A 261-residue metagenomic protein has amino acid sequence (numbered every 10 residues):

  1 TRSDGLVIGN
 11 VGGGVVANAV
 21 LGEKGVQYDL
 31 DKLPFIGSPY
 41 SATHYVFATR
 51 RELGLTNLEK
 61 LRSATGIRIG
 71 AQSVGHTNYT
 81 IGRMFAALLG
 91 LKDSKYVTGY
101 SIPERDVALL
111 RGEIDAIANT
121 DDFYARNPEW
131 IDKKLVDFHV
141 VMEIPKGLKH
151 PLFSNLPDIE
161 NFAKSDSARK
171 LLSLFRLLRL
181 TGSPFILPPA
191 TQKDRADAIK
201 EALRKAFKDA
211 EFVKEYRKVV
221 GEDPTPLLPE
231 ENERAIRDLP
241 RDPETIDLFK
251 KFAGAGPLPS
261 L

Functional and structural regions predicted by a protein language model:
T1-D4, M84-L88, P103-A118, D122-K134 (+1 more regions): Short helices/loops that flank or line small-molecule/ion binding pockets
T1-V7, V15, A19-R111, A163-K170 (+1 more regions): Hinge/capping helix and adjacent helix->loop/strand transition within the periplasmic-binding protein
D4-G12, G70, I114-D121, F138-V140: Paired acidic/hydrophobic, glycine-rich loop segments that form the ligand-binding mouth/hinge of periplasmic-binding
I8, H139, K214-Y216, L248-F249: Short, hydrophobic secondary-structure boundary micro-motifs
G13-V15, R51-L53, D121-F123, I144-K146: Solvent-exposed coil/turn segments that connect beta secondary-structure elements in extracytoplasmic/periplasmic
R126-F207, E244, A255-L261: C-terminal lobe and pocket-closing loops of periplasmic/extracytoplasmic Venus-flytrap solute-binding proteins
E143-L148, R204, K208, F212-R237: Mature extracytoplasmic/periplasmic domains
A210, L228-L261: Extracellular/periplasmic bilobal clamshell ligand-binding domains
